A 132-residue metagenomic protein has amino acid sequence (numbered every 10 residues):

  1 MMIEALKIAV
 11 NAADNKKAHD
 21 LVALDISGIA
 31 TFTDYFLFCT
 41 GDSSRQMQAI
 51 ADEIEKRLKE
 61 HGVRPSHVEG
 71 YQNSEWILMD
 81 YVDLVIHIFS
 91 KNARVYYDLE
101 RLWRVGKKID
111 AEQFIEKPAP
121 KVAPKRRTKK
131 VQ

Functional and structural regions predicted by a protein language model:
M1-F32, S44-D52, K56-I77, K91-N92 (+1 more regions): Polybasic/polar functional segments that serve as interface/processing modules
D34-F36: Catalytic metal-binding acidic patch
F38-T40: Short hydrophobic/aromatic beta-strand micro-patches that form the beta-sheet surface supporting nucleotide- or nucleic
M79-Y81: Active-site beta-strand termini and strand-to-loop segments that position acidic
